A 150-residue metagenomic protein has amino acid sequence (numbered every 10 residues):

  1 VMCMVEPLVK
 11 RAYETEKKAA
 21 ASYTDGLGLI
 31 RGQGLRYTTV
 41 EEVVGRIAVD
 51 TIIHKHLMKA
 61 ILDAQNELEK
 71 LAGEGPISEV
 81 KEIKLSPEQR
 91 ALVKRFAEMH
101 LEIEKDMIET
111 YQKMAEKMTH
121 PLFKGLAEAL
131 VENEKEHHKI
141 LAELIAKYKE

Functional and structural regions predicted by a protein language model:
M2-E150: Non-heme di-metal
